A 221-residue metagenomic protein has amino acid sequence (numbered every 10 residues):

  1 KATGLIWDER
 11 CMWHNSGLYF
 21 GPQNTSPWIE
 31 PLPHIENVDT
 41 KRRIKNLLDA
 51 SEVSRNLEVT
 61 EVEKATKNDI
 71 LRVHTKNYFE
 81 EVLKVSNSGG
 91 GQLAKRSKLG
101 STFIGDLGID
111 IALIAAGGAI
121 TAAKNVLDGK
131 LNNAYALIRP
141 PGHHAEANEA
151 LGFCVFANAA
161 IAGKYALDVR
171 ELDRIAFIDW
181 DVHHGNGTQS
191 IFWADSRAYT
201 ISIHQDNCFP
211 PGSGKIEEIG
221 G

Functional and structural regions predicted by a protein language model:
K1-G221: HDAC/HDAC-like amidohydrolase catalytic core signature
